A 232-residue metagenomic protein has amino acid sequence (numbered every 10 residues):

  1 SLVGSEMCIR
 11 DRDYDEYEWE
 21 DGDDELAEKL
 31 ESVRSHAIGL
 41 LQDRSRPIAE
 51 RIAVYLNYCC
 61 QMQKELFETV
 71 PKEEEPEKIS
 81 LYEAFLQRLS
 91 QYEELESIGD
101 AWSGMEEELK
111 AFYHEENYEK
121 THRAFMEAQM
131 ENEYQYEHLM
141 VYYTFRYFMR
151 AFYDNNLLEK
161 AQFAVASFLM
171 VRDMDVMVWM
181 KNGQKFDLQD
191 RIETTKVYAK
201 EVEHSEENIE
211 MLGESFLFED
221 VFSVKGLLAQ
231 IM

Functional and structural regions predicted by a protein language model:
L2-I9: Short, small-residue-biased leader/transition segments that mark boundaries at the very start of proteins
R10-Y17, D24: Short, glycine-biased loop/turn motifs at secondary-structure junctions and in low-complexity Ser/Thr/Pro-rich termini
D21-M232: Hydrophobic, aromatic-lined core segments that form the binding pocket/scaffold for planar heteroaromatic ligands
